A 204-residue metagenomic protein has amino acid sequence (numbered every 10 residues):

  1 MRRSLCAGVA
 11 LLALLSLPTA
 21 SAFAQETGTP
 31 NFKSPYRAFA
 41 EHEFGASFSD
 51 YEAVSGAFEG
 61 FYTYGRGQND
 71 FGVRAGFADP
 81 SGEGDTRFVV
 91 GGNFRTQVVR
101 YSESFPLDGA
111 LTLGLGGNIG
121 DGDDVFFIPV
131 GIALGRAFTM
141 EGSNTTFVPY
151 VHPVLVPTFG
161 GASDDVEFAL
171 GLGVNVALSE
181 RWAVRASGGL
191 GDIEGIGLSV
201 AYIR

Functional and structural regions predicted by a protein language model:
M1-F39: Cleavable N-terminal export/targeting peptides
R3-S4, A75, T96, A186: Positively charged, low-complexity intrinsically disordered regions
T19-A20, T27, F44, F61-Y64 (+1 more regions): Compositionally biased, intrinsically disordered low-complexity segments enriched in polar/proline residues
Q25-G45, S49-V54, R66, S81-E83 (+2 more regions): Outer-membrane beta-barrel transmembrane domain signature
Y51-D79: N-terminal, post-signal-peptide region of Sec/Tat-exported proteins
T86-F88: Short, solvent-exposed loop/turn elements at beta->coil junctions and helix N-caps that rim active or binding pockets
G91-N93: Extracytoplasmic beta-rich ectodomain segments of secreted or membrane-anchored proteins
